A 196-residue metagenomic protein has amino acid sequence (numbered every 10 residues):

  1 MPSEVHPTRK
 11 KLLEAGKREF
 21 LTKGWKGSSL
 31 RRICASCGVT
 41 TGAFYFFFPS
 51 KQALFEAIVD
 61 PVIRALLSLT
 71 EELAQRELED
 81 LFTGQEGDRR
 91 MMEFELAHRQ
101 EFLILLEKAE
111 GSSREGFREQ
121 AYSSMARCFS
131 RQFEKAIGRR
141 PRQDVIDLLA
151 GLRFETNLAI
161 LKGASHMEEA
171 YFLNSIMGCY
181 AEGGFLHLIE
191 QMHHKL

Functional and structural regions predicted by a protein language model:
M1-V5, H193-L196: N-terminal intrinsically disordered/low-complexity leader segments
V5, L30, D60-L67: Short, basic, alpha-helical segments at the C-terminal edge of helix-turn-helix-like DNA-binding modules
K11, A15, E19-A53, A57: Helix-turn-helix
A15-T22, A65-R76, E101, L152-G163: Solvent-exposed, amphipathic alpha-helical segments
F48, E56-V62, R114-F117: Alpha-helical DNA-contacting segments of helix-turn-helix folds
A57, E71-H98: Hydrophobic alpha-helical connector segments
L67, R90-E93, A97, S112-I137 (+1 more regions): Amphipathic alpha-helical packing segments from all-alpha helical-bundle domains
L103-E107, E115, F133-L196: Hydrophobic/aromatic-rich alpha-helical bundle segments in the mid-to-C-terminal region
